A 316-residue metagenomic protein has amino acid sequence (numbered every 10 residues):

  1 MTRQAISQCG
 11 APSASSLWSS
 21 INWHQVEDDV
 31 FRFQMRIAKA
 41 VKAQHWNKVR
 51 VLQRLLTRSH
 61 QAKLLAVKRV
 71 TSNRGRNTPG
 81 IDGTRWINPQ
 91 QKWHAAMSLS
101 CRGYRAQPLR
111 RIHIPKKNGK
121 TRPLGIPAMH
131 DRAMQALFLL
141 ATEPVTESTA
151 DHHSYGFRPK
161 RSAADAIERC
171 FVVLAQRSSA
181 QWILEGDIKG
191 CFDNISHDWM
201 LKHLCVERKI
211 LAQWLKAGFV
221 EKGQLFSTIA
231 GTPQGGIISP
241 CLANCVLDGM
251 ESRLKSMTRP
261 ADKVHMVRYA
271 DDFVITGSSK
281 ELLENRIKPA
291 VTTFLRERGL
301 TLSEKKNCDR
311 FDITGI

Functional and structural regions predicted by a protein language model:
M1-H24, D28, S256: Intrinsically disordered, low-complexity and often Lys/Arg-enriched segments
S16-G75, L140-G156: Charged boundary/loop elements
M35-R36, K68-N73, S303-N307, F311-I316: Short acidic, Pro/Gly- and aromatic-enriched capping/linker segments at domain boundaries
A43-W46, Q61, G125-A133, P233 (+1 more regions): Structural motif
V49-N118: Phosphate/adenylate-binding "loop-and-lid" substructures adjacent to NTP/NAD/dNTP-binding pockets in NTP-dependent
S98, R102, T149-H153, F157-R161 (+1 more regions): Conserved polymerase palm-domain catalytic core
P115-N118, P123-S148: Hydrophobic alpha-helical hairpins/lids featuring a short glycine-rich hinge
